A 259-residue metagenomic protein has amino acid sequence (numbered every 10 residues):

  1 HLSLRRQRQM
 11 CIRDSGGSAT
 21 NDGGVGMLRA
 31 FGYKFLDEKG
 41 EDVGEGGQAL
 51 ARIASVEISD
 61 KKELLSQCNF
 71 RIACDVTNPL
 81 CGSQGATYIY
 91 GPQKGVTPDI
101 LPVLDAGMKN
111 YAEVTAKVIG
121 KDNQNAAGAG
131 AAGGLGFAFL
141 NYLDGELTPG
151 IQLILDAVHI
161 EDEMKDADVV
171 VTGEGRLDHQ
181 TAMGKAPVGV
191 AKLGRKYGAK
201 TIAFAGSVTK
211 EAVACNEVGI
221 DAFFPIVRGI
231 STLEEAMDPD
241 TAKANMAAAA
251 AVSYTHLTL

Functional and structural regions predicted by a protein language model:
H1-R8, I12, H256-L259: Single conserved hydrophobic/aromatic residue that forms the stacking wall/gate of nucleotide- or nucleobase-binding
D14, A19-N69: Glycine/threonine-rich beta-strand-loop-alpha-helix active-site module that forms ligand/phosphate-binding
S15, Y142-G150, V158-L193: Glycine-rich phosphate-binding loop
E57-I72, T77-L80, G91-N123: Ligand-binding beta-strand-loop-alpha-helix segment within the catalytic cores of soluble metabolic enzymes
A106-A157, D162-D166: Oxyanion-binding "anion nests"
M183-D221: Catalytic phosphate/nucleotide-handling subdomain of diverse soluble enzymes
A205-L257: Internal helix-turn-beta structural module
